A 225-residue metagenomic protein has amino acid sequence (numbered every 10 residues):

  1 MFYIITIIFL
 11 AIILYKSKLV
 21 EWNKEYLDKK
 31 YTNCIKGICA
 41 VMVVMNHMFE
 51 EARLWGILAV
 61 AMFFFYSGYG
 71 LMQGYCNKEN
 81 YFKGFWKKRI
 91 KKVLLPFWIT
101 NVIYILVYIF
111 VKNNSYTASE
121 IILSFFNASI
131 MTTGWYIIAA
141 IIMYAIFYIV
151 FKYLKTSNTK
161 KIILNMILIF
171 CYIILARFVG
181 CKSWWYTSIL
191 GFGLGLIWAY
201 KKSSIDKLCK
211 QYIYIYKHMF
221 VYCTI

Functional and structural regions predicted by a protein language model:
M1-C171, G180, L208: Membrane-cytosol interface segments of multi-pass membrane proteins, especially ER/Golgi lipid-handling enzymes
M1-T6, Y172-I225: Alpha-helical transmembrane segments and terminal signal-anchor/GPI-anchor hydrophobic tails, characterized by long
